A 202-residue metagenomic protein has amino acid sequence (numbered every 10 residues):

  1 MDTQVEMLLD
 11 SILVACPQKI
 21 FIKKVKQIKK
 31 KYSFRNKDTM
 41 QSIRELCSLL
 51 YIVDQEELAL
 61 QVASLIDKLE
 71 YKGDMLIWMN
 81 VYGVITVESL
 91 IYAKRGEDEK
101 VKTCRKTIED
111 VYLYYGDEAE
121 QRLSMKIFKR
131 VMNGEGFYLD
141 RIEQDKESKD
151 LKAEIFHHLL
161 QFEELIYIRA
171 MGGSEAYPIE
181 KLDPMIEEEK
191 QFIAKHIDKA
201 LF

Functional and structural regions predicted by a protein language model:
M1-K19: N-terminal leader/linker segments that initiate helical-solenoid repeat arrays
E6-D10, E45-S48, N80-V87, Q121-K129 (+2 more regions): "A position-specific structural signal for the A-helix of alpha-solenoid helical repeats
L13-K26, I52-L65, K100-K106, G134-Y138: Helix-turn-helix repeat elements of alpha-solenoid scaffolds
K29-K37, L69-W78, Y114-E120, E147-K152: Flexible helix-coil transition and linker loops at the boundaries of alpha-helical arrays
V101-Y114, K190: TPR/TPR-like (Sel1-like) alpha-helical repeat modules
I127, V131-F202: Eukaryotic alpha-helical solenoid repeat scaffolds
